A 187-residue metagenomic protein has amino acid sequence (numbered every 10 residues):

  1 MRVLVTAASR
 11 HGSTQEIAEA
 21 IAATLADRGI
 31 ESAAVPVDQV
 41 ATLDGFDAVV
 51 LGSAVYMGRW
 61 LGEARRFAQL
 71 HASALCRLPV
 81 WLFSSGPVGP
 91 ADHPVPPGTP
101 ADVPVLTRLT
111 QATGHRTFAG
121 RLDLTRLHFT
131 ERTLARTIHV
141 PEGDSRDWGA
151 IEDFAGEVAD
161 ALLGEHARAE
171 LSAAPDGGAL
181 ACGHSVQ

Functional and structural regions predicted by a protein language model:
R2-R28: N-terminal beta1-alpha1 ligand-phosphate binding loop
T6, V35-V37, F83, F118: Conserved beta-strand termini and adjacent loop/short-helix elements that scaffold enzyme active sites in alpha/beta
A8-G12, V37-V40, A54, G58: Short, surface-exposed acidic/glycine-rich loop or hinge patches that mediate macromolecular interfaces
E16, T24, R28, Y56-Q187: FMN-binding flavodoxin-like domain, especially the glycine-rich phosphate-binding loop
R28-V40: A short beta-strand-loop structural module common to alpha/beta enzyme folds
